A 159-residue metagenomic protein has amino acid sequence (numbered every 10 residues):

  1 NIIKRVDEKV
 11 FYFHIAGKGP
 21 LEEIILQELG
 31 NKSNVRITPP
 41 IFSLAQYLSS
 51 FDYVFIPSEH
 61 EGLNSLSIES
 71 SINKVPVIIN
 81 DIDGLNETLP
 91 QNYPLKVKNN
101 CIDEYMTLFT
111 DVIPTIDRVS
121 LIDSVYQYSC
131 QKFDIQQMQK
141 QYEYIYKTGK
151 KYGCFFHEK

Functional and structural regions predicted by a protein language model:
N1-K4, C101-S120: C-terminal "capping" alpha-helix adjacent to the active site of nucleotide-linked donor transferases in cell-envelope
Y12-I24: Glycosyltransferase donor-sugar binding loop
P40, E59: Aromatic "clamp/platform" in nucleotide-sugar-dependent glycosyltransferases that forms part of the donor/acceptor
F42-F51, I72, N86: Short acidic alpha-helix that forms the nucleotide-activated donor recognition element in Leloir-type transferases
N64-I68, L85: Short glycine/serine-rich donor-binding loops of glycosyltransferases
P76-I79: Short hydrophobic beta-strand element within catalytic cores of glycosyltransferases and related nucleotide-activated
I82, N86-T110: Change "using UDP/GDP/dTDP sugars" to "using nucleotide sugars
D117-G153: A charged, aromatic-enriched C-terminal amphipathic alpha-helix characteristic of glycosyltransferases across folds
